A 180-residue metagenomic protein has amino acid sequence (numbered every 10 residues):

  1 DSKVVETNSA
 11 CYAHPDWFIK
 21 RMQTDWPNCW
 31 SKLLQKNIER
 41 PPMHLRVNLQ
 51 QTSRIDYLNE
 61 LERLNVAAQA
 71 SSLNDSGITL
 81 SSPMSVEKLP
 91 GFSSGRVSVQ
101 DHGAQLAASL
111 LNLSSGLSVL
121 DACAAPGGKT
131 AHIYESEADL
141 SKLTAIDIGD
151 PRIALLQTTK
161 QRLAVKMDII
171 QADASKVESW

Functional and structural regions predicted by a protein language model:
D1-W180: S-adenosylmethionine
